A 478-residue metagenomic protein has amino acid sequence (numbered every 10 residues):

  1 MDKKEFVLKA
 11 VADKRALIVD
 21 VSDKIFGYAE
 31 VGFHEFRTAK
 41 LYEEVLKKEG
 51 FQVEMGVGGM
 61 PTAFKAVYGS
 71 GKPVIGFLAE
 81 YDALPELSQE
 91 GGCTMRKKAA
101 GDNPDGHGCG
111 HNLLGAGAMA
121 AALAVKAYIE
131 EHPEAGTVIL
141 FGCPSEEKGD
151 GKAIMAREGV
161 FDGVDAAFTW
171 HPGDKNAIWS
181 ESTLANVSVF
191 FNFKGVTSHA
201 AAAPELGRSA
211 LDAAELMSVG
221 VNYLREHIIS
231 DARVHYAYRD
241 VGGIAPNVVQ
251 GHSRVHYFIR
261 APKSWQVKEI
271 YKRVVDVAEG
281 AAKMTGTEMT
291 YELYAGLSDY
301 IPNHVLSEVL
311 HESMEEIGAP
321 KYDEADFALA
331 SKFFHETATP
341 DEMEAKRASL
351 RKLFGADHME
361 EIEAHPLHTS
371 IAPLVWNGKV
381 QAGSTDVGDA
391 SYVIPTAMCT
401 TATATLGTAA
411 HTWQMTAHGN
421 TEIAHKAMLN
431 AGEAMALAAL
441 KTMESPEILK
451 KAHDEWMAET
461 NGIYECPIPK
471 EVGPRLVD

Functional and structural regions predicted by a protein language model:
D2, D20-K24, R96-P104, F193-A201 (+3 more regions): A short small-residue
K3, K14-V21, H34-V45, P73 (+20 more regions): General structural feature for long, well-ordered alpha-helical segments within catalytic domains of soluble enzymes
K3-H107, N112, A116-V138: Acidic/His- and Gly-rich active-site-bordering loop/insert found across diverse amide/peptide-bond hydrolases
I25, A66, F77, H111 (+8 more regions): Divalent metal-coordination and catalytic microenvironments
E30-V31, F141-S145, Y294-D299: Conserved short loop/turn motifs at secondary-structure junctions
T62, L84-E86, G92-G106, N112-L113 (+2 more regions): Histidine/acidic-residue-rich, glycine-tolerant segments that coordinate divalent metal ions
G76-L78, L87, K194, C399-A402: Non-cysteine beta-strand/loop elements that form the S-adenosyl-L-methionine
E215-D478: Metal-dependent amide/peptide-bond hydrolase catalytic core, centered on the "pita-bread" metallohydrolase fold
